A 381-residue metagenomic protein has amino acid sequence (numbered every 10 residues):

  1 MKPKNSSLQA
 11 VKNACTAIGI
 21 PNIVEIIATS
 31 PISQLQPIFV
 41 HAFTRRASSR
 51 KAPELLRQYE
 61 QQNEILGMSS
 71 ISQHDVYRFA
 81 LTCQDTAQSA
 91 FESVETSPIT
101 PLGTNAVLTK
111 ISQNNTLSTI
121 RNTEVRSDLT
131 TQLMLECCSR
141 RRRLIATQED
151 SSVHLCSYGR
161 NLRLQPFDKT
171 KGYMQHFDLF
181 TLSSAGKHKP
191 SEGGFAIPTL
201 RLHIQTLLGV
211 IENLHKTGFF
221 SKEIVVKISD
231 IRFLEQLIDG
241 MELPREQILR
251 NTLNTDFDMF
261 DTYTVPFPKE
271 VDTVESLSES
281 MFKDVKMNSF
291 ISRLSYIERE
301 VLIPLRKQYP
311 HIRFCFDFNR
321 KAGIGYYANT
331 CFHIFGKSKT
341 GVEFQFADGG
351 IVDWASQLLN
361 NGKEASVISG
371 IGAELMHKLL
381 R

Functional and structural regions predicted by a protein language model:
M1-V125: TRNA-binding/sensing appendages of the translation machinery
S70-P101, A106-L108, I120-K216, R232-G240 (+1 more regions): Positively charged, Gly/Ser-enriched RNA/tRNA-binding surfaces
G218-V226, M241-R245: Mixed-charge (acidic/basic) macromolecular-recognition segments
V225-F233: Glycine-rich, mobile lid/loop segments that gate access to catalytic sites or pores
